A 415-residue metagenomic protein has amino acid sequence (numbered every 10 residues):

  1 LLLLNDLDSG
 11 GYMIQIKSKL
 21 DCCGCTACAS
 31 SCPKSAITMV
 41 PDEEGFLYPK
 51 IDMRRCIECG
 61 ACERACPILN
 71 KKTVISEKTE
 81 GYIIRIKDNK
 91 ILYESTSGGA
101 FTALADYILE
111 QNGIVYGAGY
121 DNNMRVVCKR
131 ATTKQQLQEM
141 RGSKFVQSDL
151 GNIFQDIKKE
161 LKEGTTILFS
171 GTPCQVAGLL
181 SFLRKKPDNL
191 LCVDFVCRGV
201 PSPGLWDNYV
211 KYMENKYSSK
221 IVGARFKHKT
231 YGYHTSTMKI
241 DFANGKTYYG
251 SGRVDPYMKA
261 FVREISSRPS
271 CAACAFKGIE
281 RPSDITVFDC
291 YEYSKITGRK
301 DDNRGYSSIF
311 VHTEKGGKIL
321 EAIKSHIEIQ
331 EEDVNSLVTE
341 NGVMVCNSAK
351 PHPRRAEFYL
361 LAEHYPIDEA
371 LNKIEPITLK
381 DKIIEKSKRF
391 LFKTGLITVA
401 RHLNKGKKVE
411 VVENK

Functional and structural regions predicted by a protein language model:
N5-Y12, R54-E163, Q330, N335-L371: Flanking helices and flexible, charged tails adjoining ferredoxin-like Fe-S electron-transfer domains in multi-subunit
Y12-I16, A27-K50, G60-K78, D284-I285: Iron-sulfur cluster-binding cysteine motifs and their immediate structural context in ferredoxin-like electron-transfer
I14-C22, M53-I57, G164-I167, V254-P269 (+1 more regions): Immediate flanking context of iron-sulfur cluster ligation sites
L20-S35, I57-L69, T172-G178, S267-I279: Local cysteine-cluster metal-coordination motifs and their immediate loop/turn environment, predominantly Fe-S cluster
T96-G99, N122, F169-L179, G199-P201: Gly/Ser/Thr-rich loops at beta-strand to alpha-helix junctions that form or flank small-molecule/cofactor-binding
Q111-I114, E214, S219-K415: Long, compositionally biased charged/polar accessory segments in the mid-to-C-terminal portions of proteins
S143-L168, P173-C192: Conserved nucleotide-cofactor-binding alpha/beta core module
L191-Y212: Short, flexible loop segments at boundaries between secondary-structure elements
